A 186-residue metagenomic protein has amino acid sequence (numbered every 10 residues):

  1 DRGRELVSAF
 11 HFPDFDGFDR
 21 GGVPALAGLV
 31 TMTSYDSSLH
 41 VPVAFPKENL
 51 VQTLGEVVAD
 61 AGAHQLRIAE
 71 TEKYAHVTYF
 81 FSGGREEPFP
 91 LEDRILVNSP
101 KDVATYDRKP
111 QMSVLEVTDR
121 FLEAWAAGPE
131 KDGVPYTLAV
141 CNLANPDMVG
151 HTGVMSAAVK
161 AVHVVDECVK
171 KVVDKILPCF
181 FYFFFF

Functional and structural regions predicted by a protein language model:
D1-F186: Feature captures the catalytic ectodomains and active-site-proximal regions of enzymes that hydrolyze or transfer
